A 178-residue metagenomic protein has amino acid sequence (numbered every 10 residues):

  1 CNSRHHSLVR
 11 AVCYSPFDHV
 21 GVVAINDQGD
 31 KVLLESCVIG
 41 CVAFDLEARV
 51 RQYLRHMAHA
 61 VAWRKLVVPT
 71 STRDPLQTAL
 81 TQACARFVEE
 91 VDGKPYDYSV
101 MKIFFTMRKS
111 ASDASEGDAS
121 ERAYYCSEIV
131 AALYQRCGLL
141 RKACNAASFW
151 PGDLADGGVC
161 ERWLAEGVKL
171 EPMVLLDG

Functional and structural regions predicted by a protein language model:
C1-G178: Cysteine-nucleophile amide-bond enzymes
